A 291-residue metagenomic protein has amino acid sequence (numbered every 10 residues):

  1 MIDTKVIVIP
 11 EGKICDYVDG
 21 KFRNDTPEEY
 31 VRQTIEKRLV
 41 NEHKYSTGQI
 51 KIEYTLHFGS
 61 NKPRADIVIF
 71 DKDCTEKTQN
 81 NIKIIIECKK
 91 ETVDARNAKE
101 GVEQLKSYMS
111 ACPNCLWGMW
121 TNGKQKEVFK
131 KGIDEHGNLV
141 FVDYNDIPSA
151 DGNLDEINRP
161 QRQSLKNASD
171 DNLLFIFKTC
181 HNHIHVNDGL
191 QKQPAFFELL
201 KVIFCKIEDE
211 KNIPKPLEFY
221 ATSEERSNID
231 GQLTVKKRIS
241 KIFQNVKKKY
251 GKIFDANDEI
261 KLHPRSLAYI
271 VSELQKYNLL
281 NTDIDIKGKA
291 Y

Functional and structural regions predicted by a protein language model:
M1-W117, Q125-R162: A short, conserved, highly charged catalytic patch centered on acidic carboxylates
V8-G20, D170-L190, I270-Q275: Short amphipathic alpha-helical segments and their helix-coil junctions
T26-Y30, H185-L200, L280-D285: Structural motif
E36-K37, E198-E210: Short, hydrophobic/amphipathic alpha-helical patches that form generic packing surfaces within helical domains
E156-N172, I176: Charged alpha-helical initiation segments
A168-N172, P194, V202, E210: DNA-processing P-loop NTPase/helicase core
F204, E208-Y291: Long recognition/docking surfaces used for binding and targeting
